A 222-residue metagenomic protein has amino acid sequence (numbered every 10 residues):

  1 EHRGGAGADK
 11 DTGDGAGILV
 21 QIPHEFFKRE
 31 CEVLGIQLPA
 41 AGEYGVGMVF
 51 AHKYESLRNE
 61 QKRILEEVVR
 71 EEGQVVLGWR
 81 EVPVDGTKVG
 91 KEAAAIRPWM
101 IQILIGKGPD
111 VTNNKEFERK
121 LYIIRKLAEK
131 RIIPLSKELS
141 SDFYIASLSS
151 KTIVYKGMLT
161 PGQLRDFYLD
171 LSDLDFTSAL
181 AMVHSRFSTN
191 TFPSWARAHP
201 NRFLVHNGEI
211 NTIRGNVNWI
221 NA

Functional and structural regions predicted by a protein language model:
E1-A222: Conserved short alpha-helical segments that host acidic/polar catalytic motifs at enzyme active sites
